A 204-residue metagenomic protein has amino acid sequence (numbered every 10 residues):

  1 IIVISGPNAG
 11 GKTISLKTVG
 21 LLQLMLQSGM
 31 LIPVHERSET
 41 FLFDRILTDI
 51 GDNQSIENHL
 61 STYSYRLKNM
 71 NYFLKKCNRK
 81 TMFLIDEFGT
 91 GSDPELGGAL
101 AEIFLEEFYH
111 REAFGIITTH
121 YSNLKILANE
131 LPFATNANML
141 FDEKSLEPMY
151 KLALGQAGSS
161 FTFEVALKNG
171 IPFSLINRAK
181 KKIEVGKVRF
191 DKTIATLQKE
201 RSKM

Functional and structural regions predicted by a protein language model:
I1-K203: ATPase nucleotide-binding head domains, primarily ABC-like/P-loop NTPase cores
